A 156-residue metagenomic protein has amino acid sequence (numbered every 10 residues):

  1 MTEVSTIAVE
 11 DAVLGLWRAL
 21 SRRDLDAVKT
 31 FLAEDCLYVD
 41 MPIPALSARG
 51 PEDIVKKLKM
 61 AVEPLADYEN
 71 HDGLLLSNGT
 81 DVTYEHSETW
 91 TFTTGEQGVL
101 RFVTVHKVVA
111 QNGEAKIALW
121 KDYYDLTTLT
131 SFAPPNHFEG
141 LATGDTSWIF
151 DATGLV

Functional and structural regions predicted by a protein language model:
M1-T30, E34, G140, I149-V156: Short, low-complexity N-terminal intrinsically disordered segments enriched in polar/charged residues
T2, I43-S47, G95: Alpha-helix initiation/capping motif
E3, K56-V156: A beta-strand edge to alpha-helix "cap/lid" segment located at domain peripheries
T6, A48, L129: Short glycine-/acidic-enriched loop or helix-start segments at secondary-structure transitions that form or flank
A8, A12, D53, G98: Soluble or luminal CAZymes and related metallo-dependent hydrolases
L25-T80: A solvent-exposed, acidic/Ser-Thr-rich amphipathic alpha-helical stretch
